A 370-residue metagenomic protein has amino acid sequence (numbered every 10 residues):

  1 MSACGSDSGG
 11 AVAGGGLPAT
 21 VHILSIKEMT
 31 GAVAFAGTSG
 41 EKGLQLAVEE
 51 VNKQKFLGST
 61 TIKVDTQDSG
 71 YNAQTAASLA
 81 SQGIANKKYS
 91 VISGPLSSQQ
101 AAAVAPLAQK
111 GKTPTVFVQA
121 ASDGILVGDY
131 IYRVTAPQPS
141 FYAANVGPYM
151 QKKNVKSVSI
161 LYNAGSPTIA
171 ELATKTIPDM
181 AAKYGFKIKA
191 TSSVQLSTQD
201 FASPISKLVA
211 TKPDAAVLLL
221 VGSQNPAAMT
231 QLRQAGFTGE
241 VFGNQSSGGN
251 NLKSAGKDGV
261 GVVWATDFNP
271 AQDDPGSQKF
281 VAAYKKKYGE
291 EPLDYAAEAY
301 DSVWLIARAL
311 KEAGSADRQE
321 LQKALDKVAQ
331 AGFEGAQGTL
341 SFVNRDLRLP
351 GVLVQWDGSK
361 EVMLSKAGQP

Functional and structural regions predicted by a protein language model:
M1-H22, K53-F56, G368-P370: Short, low-complexity disordered leader/linker segments with a strong preference for bacterial N-terminal type II
D7-V12, T38-S39, Q54-G124, V194-L196 (+1 more regions): Beta-alpha junction/loop-to-helix N-cap segments that form part of ligand/metal-binding clefts
V12-Q45, Q67-Q74, L96-S97, L161-L172 (+2 more regions): Extracytoplasmic "Venus flytrap"
A108, A173-A265: Extracellular/periplasmic bilobed ligand-binding domains
I131-S193, I306: An alpha-beta-alpha
T176, Q224-N225, Q272-K327: Extracellular/periplasmic ligand-binding modules, especially the Venus flytrap/periplasmic-binding
M229-Y300, E361-Q369: Extracellular/periplasmic periplasmic-binding protein-like sensory domains
P292-L293, R308-E361: Segments of small-molecule ligand-sensing domains
